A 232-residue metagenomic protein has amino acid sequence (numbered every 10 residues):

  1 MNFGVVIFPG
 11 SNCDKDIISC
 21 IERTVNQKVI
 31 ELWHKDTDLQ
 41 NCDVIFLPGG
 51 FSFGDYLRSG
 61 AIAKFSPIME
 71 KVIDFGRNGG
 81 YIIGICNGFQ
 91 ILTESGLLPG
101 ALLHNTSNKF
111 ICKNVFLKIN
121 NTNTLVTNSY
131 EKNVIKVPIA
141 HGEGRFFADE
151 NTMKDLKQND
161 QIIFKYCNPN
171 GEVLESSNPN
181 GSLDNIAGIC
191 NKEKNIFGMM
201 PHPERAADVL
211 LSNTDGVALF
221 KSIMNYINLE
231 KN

Functional and structural regions predicted by a protein language model:
M1-I85, L92-P99, H104-I111, K118 (+4 more regions): N-terminal beta1-alpha1 cap of cysteine-dependent amidohydrolase-like domains
G49, C86-N87, H141, H202: Residue-level detector of functionally special positions within alpha-helical transmembrane segments of multi-pass
G88-F89, N123: Short, flexible active-site-adjacent loop segments at beta-strand->alpha-helix junctions, enriched in small/polar
N105-N133, I139-A140: Alpha/beta-hydrolase-fold enzymes
T127-N232: C-terminal and late-domain segments of enzyme folds
